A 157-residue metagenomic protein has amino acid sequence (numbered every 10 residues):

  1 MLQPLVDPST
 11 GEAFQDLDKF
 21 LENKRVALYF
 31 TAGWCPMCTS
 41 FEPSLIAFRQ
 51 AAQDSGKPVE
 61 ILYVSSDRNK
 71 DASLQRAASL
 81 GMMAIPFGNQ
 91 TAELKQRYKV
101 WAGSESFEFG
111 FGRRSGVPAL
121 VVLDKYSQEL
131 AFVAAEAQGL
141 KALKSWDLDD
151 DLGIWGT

Functional and structural regions predicted by a protein language model:
L2-V26, D54: A short beta-strand-turn-helix
N23-R25, K57-E60, G81-M82: Loop/turn elements at helix/coil->beta-strand transitions in domains of secreted/extracellular proteins
L28-Y29, I61-Y63, A84-P86: Structural recognition of the beta-strand scaffold that forms the well-ordered cores of secreted hydrolase catalytic
F30-A47: Conserved redox-active cysteine motifs that mediate thiol-disulfide chemistry, especially di-cysteine Cys-X(1-2)-Cys
A32-C35, S66-N69, K125-Q128, A137: Conserved beta-strand elements of beta-rich interaction domains across eukaryotes, especially beta-propellers
E42-A78, L94: Structural microenvironment flanking redox-active thiols in thiol-disulfide oxidoreductases
S66-V117, V121-V122, Y126: Thioredoxin-like thiol-disulfide oxidoreductase module
S115-T157: Thiol-/selenol-based redox modules, centered on thioredoxin-like and closely related oxidoreductase domains
